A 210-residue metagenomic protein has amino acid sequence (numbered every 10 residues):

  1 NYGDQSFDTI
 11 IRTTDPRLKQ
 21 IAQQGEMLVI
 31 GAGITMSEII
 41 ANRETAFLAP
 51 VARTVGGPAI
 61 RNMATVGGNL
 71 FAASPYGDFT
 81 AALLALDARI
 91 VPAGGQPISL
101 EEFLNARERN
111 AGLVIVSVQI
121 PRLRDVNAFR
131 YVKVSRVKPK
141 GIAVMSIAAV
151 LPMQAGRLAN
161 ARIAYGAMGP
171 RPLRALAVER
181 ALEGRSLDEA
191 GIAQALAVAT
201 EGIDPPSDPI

Functional and structural regions predicted by a protein language model:
N1-I210: C-terminal structural segment of proteins
